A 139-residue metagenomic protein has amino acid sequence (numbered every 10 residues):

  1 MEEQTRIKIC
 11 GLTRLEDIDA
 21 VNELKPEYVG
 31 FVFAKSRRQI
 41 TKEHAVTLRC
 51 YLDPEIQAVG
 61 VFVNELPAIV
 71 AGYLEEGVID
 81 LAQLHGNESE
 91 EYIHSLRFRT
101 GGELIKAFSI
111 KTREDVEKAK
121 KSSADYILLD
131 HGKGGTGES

Functional and structural regions predicted by a protein language model:
M1-S139: Conserved N-terminal beta1-alpha1 strand-loop-helix module at the mouth
